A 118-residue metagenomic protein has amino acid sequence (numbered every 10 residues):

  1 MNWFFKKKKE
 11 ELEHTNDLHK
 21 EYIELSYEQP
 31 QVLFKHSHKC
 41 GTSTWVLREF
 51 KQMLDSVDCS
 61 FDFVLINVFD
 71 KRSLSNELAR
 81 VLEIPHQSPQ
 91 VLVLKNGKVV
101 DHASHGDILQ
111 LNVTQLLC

Functional and structural regions predicted by a protein language model:
M1-P30: N-terminal leader/targeting and pre-domain segments
E21-V57: Local sequence-structure signature of Cys/Sec-based thiol-disulfide redox active-site neighborhoods
K35, C59-S75: Thiol-based oxidoreductase modules, predominantly thioredoxin-like and allied folds used for disulfide exchange
D55-F61, N112-V113: Short cysteine/histidine-rich metal-coordination sites, predominantly Zn2+-binding motifs
N76-R80: Short, basic/aromatic recognition patches
L82-P85: Short loop/turn motifs at secondary-structure junctions and domain boundaries
Q87, L92-C118: Non-catalytic, surface beta->alpha helical segment in thiol-disulfide oxidoreductase systems
